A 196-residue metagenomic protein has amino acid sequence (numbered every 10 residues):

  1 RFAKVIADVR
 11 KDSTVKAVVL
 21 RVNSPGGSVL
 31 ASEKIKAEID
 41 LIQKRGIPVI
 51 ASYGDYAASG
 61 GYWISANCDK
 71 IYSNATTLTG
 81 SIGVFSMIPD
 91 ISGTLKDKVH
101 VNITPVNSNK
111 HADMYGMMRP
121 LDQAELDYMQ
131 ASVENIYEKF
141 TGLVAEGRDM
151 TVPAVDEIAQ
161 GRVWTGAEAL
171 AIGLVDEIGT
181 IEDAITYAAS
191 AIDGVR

Functional and structural regions predicted by a protein language model:
R1-V49, Y56-G147, V195-R196: Small-residue-centered hinge/linker elements
P25, Q160-W164, I181-A188: Active/binding-pocket-proximal capping segment
K70-N74, G173-A184: Short, well-structured beta-strand/strand-turn elements
D149-G179: Amphipathic alpha-helical substructures
T186-R196: C-terminal intrinsically disordered, low-complexity extensions immediately downstream of enzyme catalytic cores
